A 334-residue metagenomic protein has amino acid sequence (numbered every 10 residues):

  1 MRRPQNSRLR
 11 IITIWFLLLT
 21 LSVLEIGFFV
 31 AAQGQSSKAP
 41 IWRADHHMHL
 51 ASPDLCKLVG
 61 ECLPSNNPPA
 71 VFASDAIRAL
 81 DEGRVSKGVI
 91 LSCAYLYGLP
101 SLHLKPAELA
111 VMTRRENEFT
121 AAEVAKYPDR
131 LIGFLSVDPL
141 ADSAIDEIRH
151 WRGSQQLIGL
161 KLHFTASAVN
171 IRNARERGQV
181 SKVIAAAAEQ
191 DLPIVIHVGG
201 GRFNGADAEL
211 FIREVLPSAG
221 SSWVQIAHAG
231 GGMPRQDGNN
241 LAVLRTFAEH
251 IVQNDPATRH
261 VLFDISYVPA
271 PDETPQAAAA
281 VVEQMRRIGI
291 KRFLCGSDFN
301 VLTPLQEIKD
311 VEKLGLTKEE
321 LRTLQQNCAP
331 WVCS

Functional and structural regions predicted by a protein language model:
R3, R8-F16, S22, V30-H46 (+5 more regions): Mid-to-C-terminal alpha-helical segments outside catalytic/metal-binding sites
Q35-A39, F72-G83, I145-S154, K182-V183 (+3 more regions): Short amphipathic alpha-helices and their capping/turn segments at secondary-structure boundaries
H49, C93, S136-L140, H163-S167 (+4 more regions): Active-site beta-loop-alpha junctions enriched in small/polar residues
L50-V71, L99-K105, L109-A110, N170-I171 (+2 more regions): Acidic/histidine-rich helix-loop elements that form or flank divalent-metal/phosphate-binding sites at the catalytic
G60-H103, R130-S136, I158-G159, T165: Divalent metal-dependent hydrolysis catalytic cores, especially in the metallo-beta-lactamase
L80, T120, A187, F263 (+1 more regions): Conserved, mostly hydrophobic/aromatic
H103-F203: Active-site gating/metal-coordination segments in enzymes
I158-G159, R172-L294: Catalytic pocket-lining loop regions of alpha/beta-barrel enzymes, especially the amidohydrolase/enolase/GH5 lineages
